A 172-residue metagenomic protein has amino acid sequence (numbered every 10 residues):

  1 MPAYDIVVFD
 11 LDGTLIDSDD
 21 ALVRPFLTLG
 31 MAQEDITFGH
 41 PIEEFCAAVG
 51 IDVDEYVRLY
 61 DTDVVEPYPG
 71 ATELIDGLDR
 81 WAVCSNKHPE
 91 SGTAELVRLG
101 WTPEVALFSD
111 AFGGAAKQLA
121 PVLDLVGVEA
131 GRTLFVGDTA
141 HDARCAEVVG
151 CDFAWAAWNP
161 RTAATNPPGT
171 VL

Functional and structural regions predicted by a protein language model:
M1-D5, A82, E90-L172: Asp-based, Mg2+/Mn2+-dependent phosphohydrolase catalytic module
P2-E73, R80, H88-E90: N-terminal helical cap/lid subdomain that shapes the substrate entry/recognition surface in HAD-like hydrolases
D10, T28, V49, L74 (+3 more regions): Short alpha-helical scaffold segments that flank and stabilize functional sites
F26-L27, E34, E44-F45, I75 (+4 more regions): A sequence-level detector of short, solvent-exposed, charge-rich linear segments
